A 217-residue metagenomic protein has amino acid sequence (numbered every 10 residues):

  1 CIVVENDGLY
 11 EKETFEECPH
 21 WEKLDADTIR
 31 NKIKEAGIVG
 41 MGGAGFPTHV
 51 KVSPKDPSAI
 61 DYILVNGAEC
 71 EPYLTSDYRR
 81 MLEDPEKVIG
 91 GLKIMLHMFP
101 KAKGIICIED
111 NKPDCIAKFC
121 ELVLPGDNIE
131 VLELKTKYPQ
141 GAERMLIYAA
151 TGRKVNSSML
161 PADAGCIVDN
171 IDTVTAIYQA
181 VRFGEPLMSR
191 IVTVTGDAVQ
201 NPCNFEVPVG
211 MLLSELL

Functional and structural regions predicted by a protein language model:
C1-M41, F46, P57, P113-D114: Acidic low-complexity segments
V4-G8, G67, E133, G196: Flexible glycine-/small-residue-rich
G8-Y10, E22-T28, R79-G126, E215: Internal alpha/beta scaffold segment
K12-L24, E35-G37, T75-E83, G104-E109 (+2 more regions): Flexible, glycine/proline-enriched loop segments at strand-loop-helix junctions that form or flank small-ligand binding
E13-T14, L74, Q140-M145: Short, charged, surface-exposed secondary-structure boundary motifs
D56-V65, L82-L96, Y178-E185: Structured alpha-helical segments in the cores of large, soluble enzyme domains
I63-D77, A198: Gly-rich Lys/Arg/Thr-decorated short loops/hinges at beta-loop-alpha junctions or inter-strand turns that position
A102-E215: Hydrophobic alpha-helical positions that pack around
